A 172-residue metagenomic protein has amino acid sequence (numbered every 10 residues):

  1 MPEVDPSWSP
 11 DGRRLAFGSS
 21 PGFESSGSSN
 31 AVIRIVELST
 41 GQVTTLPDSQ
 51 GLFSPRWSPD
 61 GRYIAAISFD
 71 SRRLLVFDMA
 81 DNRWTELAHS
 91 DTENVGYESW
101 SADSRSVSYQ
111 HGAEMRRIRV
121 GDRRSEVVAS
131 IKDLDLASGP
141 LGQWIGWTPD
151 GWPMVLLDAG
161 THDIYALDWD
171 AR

Functional and structural regions predicted by a protein language model:
M1-E24, T45-I67, L74, L87-Q110 (+1 more regions): Conserved beta-propeller blade repeats
P2, S39, G51, D70 (+4 more regions): A generic "binding-loop/recognition-motif" signal
E24-R34, S71-V76, G112-R116, T161-D168: Structural motif
S29-V32, Q42, R83: Hydrophobic alpha-helical segments typical of transmembrane helices and their membrane-interface/capping positions
E37-G41, D78-N82, R119-R123, D170-R172: Short loop/turn segments that connect beta-strands within beta-propeller blades
A113-T161, D170-R172: C-terminal closing repeat unit and adjoining cap/tail of repeat-based domains
